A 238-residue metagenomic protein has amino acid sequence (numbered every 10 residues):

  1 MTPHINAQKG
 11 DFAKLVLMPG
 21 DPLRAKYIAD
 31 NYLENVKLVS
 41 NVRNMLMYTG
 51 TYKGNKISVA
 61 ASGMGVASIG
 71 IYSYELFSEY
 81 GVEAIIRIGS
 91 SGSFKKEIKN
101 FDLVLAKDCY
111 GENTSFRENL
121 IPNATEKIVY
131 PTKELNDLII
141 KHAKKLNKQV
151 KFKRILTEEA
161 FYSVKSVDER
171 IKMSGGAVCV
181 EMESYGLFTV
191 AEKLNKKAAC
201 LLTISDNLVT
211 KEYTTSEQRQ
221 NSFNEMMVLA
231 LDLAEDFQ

Functional and structural regions predicted by a protein language model:
M1-I128, K133-D137: Metabolite-binding pocket within alpha/beta catalytic cores that recognizes anionic/polar moieties
P22, G92, C109, L156-F161 (+3 more regions): Glycine-rich beta-alpha junction loops
E34-N41, N147-K153, F237-Q238: Flexible, glycine/charged-enriched surface loops at secondary-structure junctions
T125-G175: Active-site rim beta-loop-alpha module in soluble metabolic enzymes
E126-V129, G186, Q218: A generic structural signal for tightly packed, nonpolar segments enriched in small/aliphatic residues
L138-L146, V190, L229-F237: Generic non-transmembrane alpha-helical segments
S166-S205: A C-terminal functional module that forms or caps the active site or interfaces directly with catalytic machinery
L208-Q238: His/Asp/Glu-rich mid-to-C-terminal helical/loop segments that flank catalytic regions of hydrolases
